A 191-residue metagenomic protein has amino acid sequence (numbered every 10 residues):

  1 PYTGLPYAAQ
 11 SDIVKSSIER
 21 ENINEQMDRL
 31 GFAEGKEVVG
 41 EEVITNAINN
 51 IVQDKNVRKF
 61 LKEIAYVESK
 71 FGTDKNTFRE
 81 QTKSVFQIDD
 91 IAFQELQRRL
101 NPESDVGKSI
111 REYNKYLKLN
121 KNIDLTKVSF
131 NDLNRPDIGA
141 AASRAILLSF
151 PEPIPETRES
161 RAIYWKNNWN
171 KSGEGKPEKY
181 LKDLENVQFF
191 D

Functional and structural regions predicted by a protein language model:
P1-E42: Gly/Thr/Ser/Pro-rich low-complexity intrinsically disordered regions
V38-D183, V187-F190: Catalytic glycan-binding domains that act on GlcNAc-containing polysaccharides
